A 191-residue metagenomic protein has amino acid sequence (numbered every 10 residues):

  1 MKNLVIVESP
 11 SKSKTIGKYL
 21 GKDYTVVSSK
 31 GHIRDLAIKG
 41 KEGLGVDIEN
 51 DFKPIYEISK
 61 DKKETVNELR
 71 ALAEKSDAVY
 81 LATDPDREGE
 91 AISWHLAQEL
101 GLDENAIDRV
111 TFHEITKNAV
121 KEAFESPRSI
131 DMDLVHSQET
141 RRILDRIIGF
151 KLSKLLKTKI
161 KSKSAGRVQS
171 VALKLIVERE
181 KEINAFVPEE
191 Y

Functional and structural regions predicted by a protein language model:
M1-R142, K151: Intrinsically disordered, low-complexity regulatory segments
E74-K75, I115-Y191: C-terminal or mid-to-C-terminal helical accessory/interaction module adjacent to the motor/catalytic core
